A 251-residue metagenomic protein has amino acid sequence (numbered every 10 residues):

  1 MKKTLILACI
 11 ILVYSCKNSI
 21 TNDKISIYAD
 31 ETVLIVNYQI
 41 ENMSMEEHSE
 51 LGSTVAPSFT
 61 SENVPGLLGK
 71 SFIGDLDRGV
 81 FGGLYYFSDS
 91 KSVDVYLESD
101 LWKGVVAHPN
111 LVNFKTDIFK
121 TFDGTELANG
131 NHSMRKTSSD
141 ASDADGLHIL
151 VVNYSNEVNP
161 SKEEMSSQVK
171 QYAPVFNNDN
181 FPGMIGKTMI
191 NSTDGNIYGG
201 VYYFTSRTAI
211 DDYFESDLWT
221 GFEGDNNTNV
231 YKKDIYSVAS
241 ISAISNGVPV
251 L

Functional and structural regions predicted by a protein language model:
M1-T4: Positively charged n-region of N-terminal signal peptides that target proteins for export
I6-A8: Sec-dependent N-terminal signal peptides
L12-S15: C-terminal motif of bacterial Sec signal peptides marking the signal peptidase cleavage site
S19-F81, K91-E98, P109-Y198, R207-S216 (+1 more regions): Short S/T/G/P-rich N-terminal loop/turn motif that feeds into the first structured element of a domain
